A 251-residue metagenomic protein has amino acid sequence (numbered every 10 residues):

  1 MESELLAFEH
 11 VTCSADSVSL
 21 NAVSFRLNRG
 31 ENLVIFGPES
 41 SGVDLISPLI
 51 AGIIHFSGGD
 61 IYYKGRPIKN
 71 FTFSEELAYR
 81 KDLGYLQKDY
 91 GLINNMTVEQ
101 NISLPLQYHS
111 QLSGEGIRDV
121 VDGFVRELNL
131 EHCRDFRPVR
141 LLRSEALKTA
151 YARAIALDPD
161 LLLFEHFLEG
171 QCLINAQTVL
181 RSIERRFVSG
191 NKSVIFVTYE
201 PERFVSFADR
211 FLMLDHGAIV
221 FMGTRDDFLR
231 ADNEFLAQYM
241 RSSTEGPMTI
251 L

Functional and structural regions predicted by a protein language model:
A51: Helix-to-loop junction immediately C-terminal to a conserved catalytic motif
G59-K69, Y79: Conserved ABC transporter NBD signature motif
M96-Q107: Q-loop/switch helix immediately C-terminal to the Walker
E115-C133: Conserved ABC ATPase "signature" region
R137-E145: Conserved ABC ATPase signature
H216-G217: Conserved ABC ATPase "signature" C-loop
D226-L251: C-terminal boundary and immediately downstream tail of ABC-type ATPase nucleotide-binding domains
